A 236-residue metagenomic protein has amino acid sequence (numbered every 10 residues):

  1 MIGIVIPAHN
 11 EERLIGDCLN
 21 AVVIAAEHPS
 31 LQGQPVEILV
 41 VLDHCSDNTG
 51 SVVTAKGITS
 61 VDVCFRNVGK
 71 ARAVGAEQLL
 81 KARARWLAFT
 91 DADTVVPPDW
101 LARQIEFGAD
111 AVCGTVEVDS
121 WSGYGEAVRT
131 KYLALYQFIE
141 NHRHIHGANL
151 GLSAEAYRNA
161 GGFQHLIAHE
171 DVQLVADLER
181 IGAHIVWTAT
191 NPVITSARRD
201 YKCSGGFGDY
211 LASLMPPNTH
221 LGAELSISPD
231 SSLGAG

Functional and structural regions predicted by a protein language model:
E11-H28: Short, well-formed alpha-helical segments that are part of the catalytic scaffolds of diverse glycosyltransferases
R13-G16, S46-A55, D99: Acidic helix N-cap motif at the loop->helix transition within catalytic regions of sugar-transfer enzymes
A21, L39-S51, T94: A conserved acidic beta->alpha catalytic loop
N48, T90-E106: Acidic donor-binding/catalytic loop of UDP-sugar-dependent glycosyltransferases, especially processive GT2
G50-A82: Conserved donor nucleotide-binding strand/loop of the catalytic core
V112-E126: Short beta-strand-to-loop element that shapes/binds the nucleotide-sugar donor at the catalytic cleft/hinge
V118-D119, L133-L152: A recurrent flexible, glycine/aromatic-enriched loop bordering the glycosyltransferase active site that acts as
A168-L174: Acidic donor-binding loop at a coil-to-helix junction in glycosyltransferase catalytic cores that engages
